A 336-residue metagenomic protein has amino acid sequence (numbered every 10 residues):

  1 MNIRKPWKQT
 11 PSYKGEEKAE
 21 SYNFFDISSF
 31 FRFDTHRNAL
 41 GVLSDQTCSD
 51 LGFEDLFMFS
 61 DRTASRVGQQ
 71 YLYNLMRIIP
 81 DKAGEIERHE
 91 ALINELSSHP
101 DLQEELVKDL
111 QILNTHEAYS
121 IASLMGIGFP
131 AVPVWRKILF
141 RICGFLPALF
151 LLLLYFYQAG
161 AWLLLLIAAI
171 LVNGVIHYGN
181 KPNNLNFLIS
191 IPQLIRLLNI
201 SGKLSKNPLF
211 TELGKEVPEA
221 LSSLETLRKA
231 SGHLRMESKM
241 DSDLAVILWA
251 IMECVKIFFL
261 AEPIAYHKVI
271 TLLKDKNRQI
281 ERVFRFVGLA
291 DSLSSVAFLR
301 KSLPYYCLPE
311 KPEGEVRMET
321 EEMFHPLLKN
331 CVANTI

Functional and structural regions predicted by a protein language model:
M1-I336: Alpha-helical coupling/stalk and coiled-coil linker elements that connect catalytic or binding modules and transmit
